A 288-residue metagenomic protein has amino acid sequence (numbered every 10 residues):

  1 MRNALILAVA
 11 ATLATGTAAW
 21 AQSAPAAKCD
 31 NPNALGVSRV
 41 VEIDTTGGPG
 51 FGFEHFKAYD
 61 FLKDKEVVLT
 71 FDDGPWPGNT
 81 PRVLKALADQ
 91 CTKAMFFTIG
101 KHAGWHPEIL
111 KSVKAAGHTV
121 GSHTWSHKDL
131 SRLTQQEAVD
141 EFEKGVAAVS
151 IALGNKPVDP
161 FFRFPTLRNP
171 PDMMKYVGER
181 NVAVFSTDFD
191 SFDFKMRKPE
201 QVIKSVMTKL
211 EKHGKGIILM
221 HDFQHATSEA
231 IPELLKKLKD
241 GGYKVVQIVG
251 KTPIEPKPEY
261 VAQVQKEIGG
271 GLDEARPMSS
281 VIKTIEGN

Functional and structural regions predicted by a protein language model:
R2-I6, G16-T70, W76-D89, K237 (+1 more regions): N-terminal pre-catalytic segment of deacetylase/amide-hydrolase enzymes
N31-R132, E137, E141-I151, N155-D159 (+1 more regions): Active-site beta->alpha N-cap acidic-glycine motif
F71-G74, F97-K101, T124-W125, R163-L167 (+3 more regions): Active-site-proximal beta-strand/loop segments in catalytic clefts of secreted hydrolases
D72, L87, V120, F162-P165 (+3 more regions): Divalent metal-coordination and catalytic microenvironments
N79, K128-G154, R168-G214, T227-A230: Alpha-helical scaffold elements lining the catalytic groove of polysaccharide deacetylases
R82-A86, E108-I109, M173-Y176, A230-L234: A short acidic, amphipathic alpha-helical/loop segment
L110-V113, Q136-A138, E200-I203, Y260-V264: Short low-complexity, flexible loop/linker segments enriched in glycine and/or proline with clustered acidic
M207, E211-V249: Catalytic grooves of carbohydrate-active enzymes
